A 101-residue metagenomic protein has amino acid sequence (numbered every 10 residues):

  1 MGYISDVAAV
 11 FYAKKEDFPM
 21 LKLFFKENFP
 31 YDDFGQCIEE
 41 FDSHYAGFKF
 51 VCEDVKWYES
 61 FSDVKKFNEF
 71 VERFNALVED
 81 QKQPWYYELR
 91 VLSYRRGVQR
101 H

Functional and structural regions predicted by a protein language model:
M1-K26: Short, extreme N-terminal segment that most often corresponds to the first beta-strand
L23-H101: Charged interaction segments
